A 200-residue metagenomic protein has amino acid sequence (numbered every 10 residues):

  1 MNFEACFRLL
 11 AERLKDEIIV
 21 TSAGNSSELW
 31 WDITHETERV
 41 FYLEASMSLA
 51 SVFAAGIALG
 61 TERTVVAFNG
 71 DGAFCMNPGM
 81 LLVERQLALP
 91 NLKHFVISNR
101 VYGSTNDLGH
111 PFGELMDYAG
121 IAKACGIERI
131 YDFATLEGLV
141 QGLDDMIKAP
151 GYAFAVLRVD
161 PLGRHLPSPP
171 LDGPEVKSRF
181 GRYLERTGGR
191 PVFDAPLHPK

Functional and structural regions predicted by a protein language model:
F3, L14-E17: N-terminal, charge-rich interaction modules
F3-R8, W31-S178, Y183: Thiamine diphosphate
A11-L14, I147-P150, G188: Structural signal for hydrophobic packing residues in well-ordered secondary-structure cores of soluble enzyme domains
E17-E36: Acidic-glycine-rich active-site phosphate/pyrophosphate-binding loop
I18-I19, G151-F154, V192: Residue-level signal for secondary-structure boundary elements
S178-K200: Short, flexible loop segments at boundaries between secondary-structure elements
